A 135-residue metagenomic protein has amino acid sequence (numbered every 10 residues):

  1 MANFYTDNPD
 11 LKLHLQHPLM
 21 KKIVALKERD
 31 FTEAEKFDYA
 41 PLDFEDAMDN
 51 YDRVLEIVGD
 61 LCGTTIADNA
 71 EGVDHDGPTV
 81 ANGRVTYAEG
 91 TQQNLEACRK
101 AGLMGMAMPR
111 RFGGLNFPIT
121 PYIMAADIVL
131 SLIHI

Functional and structural regions predicted by a protein language model:
M1-A81, V85: Extended, charge-enriched "interface" segments that sit outside catalytic cores
H75-D76, G105-A107: Regulatory sensory and allosteric helical modules in signal-transduction proteins and certain transcription factors
G90: His/Cys-centered metal/cofactor-coordination and adjacent catalytic loops
A107, F112, N116-L130: Long, K/E/R/D-enriched contiguous segments that form extended
I133-I135: Conserved small/polar residues in nucleotide/adenosyl-binding loops
